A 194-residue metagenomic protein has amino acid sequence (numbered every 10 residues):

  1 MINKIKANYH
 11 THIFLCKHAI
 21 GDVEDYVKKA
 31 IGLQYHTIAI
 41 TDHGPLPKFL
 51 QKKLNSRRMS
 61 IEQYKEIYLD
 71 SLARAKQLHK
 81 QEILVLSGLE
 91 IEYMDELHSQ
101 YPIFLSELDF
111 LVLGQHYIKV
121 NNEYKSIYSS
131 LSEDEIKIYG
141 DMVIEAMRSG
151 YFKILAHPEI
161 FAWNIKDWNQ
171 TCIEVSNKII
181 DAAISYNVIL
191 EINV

Functional and structural regions predicted by a protein language model:
M1-V23, L33: N-terminal active-site segment of His-dependent metallophosphoesterases
K6-C16, I40-P45, L155-I160: Histidine-centered catalytic micro-motifs
V27, I31, M147-R148: Non-catalytic positions within long, well-ordered alpha-helices that form the structural scaffold/packing of enzyme
A30, Y35, A183: Hydrophobic pocket-lining residues that define ligand/cofactor binding sites across diverse proteins
H36-T37, L84, I189: Residue-level detector of anion-binding/catalytic polar loops
I38-I40, V112, A156, E191: Conserved beta-strand positions in the central sheet of alpha/beta enzyme cores
K52-L54, R58-Y186: Extended substrate/RNA-proximal surfaces in nucleic-acid metabolism proteins
N187-V194: His/Asp/Glu-enriched short active-site or ligand-binding loop at hydrolase and phosphoryl-transfer sites
